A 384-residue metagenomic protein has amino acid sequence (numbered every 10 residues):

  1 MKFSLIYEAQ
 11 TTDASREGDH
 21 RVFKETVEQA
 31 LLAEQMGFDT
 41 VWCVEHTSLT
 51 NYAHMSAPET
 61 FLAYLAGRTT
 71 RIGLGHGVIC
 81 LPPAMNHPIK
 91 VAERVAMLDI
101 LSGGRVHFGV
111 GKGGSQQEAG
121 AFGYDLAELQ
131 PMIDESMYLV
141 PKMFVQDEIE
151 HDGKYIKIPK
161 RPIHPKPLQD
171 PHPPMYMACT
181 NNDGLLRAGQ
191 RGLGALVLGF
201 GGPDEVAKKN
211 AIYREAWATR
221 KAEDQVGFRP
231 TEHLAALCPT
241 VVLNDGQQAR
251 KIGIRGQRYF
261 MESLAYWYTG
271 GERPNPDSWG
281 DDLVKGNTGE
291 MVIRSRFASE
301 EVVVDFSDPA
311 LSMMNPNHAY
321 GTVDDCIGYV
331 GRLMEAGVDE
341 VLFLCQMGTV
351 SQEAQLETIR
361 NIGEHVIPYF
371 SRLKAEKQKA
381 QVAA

Functional and structural regions predicted by a protein language model:
M1-H76, D170-P173, A380-A384: N-terminal beta1-alpha1-beta2 module of alpha/beta enzyme domains
F3-Y7, V41-C43, L74-G77, V106-V110 (+4 more regions): Hydrophobic faces of well-ordered beta-strands that scaffold small-molecule active sites in alpha/beta enzyme cores
L5-Y7, Q130-I163, D204-V338, R372-A384: An alpha-helical appendage that flanks or caps ligand/catalytic pockets
H20-E25, P83-M97, H318-C326: Glycine-rich anion/phosphate-binding loops
G37, E45, L65, L98 (+8 more regions): Conserved, mostly hydrophobic/aromatic
T40-L65, C80-P82, G114, E118 (+3 more regions): Glycine-rich, proline-tolerant flexible connector loops at the mouths of alpha/beta enzymes
Y52-H76, M132-S136, I359-A375: Alpha-helix-loop-beta-strand connector modules within alpha/beta enzyme cores
A84-G194, P203-T231: Internal, glycine-rich beta/alpha segment that forms the wall or movable "lid" of small-molecule/cofactor binding
